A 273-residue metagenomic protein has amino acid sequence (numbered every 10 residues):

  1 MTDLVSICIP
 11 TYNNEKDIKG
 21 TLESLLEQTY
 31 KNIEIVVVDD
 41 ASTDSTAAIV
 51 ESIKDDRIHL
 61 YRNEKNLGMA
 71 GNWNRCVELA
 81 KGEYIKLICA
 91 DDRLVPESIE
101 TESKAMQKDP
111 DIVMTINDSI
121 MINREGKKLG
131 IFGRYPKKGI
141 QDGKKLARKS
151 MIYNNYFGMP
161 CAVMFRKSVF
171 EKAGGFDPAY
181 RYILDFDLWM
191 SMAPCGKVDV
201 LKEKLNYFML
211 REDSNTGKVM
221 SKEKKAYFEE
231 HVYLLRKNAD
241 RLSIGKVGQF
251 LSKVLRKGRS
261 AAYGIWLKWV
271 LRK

Functional and structural regions predicted by a protein language model:
M1-L26: N-proximal low-complexity "stem/linker" segments adjacent to membrane-targeting elements
D3-S6, E34, D187: Cell-envelope/extracellular polymer assembly enzymes that use nucleotide-activated donors
K16-K19, D44-S52, R93, E97: Acidic helix N-cap motif at the loop->helix transition within catalytic regions of sugar-transfer enzymes
S24, D39-A48, K65, C89: A conserved acidic beta->alpha catalytic loop
N63-A80, R93, T101: Glycine-rich, basic loop-to-helix element that forms the pyrophosphate-binding segment of sugar-nucleotide handling
E78, N117, G130, P136-H231: Conserved nucleotide-sugar donor-binding catalytic segment
I85: Short aromatic/hydrophobic "clamp" motif used to bind/position activated sugar donors
E97-I131: Conserved donor NDP-sugar-binding/catalytic core segment of glycosyltransferases
